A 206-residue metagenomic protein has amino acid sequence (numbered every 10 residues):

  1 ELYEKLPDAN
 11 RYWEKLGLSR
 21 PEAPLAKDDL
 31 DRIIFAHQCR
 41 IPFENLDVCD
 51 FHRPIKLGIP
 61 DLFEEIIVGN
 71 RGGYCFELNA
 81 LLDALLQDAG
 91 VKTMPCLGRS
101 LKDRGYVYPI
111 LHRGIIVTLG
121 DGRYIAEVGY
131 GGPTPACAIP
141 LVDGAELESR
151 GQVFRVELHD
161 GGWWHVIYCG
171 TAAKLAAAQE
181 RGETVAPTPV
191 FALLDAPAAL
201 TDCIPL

Functional and structural regions predicted by a protein language model:
E1-L16, C39-F43, P54, G98-L206: His-Asp-centered catalytic microenvironments across diverse enzyme cores, prominently the transglutaminase-like
L2-N70: Secondary-structure boundary elements
P21-A23, G72-G73, K92-C96, T134-P135 (+1 more regions): A short linear-motif detector with a strong N-terminal bias
V48-F51, L81, S100: Residue-level signal for alpha-helical context at structural boundaries
K56-L57, L86, G90, P109-I110: Short amphipathic alpha-helical patches
R71-L97, I115: Cysteine-centered nucleophilic/redox motifs
